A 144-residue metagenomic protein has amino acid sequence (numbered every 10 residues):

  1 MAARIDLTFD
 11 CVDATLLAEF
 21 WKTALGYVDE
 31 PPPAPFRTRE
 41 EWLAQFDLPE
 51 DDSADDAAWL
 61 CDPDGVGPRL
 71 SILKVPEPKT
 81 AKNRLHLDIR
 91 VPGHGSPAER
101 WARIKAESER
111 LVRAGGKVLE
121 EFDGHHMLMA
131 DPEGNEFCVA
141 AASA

Functional and structural regions predicted by a protein language model:
A2-F9, L25, P31-P32, A44-D51 (+3 more regions): Vicinal oxygen chelate
F9-D10, E99: Residues that cap or flank secondary-structure elements
C11-V12, H94: Conserved aromatic
V12-T23: Hydrophobic ligand-binding cavity/cleft-lining segments
D13-A14, P35, D52: Intrinsically disordered, low-complexity regions enriched in Ser/Pro/Gly/Gln/His and often acidic
L16-L17, G95-K105: Short, conserved charged micro-motifs
P33-P35, R39: Residue-level hotspots at or immediately adjacent to binding/recognition sites across diverse folds
K79-R100: Mid-chain, well-packed structural core segment of small domains
